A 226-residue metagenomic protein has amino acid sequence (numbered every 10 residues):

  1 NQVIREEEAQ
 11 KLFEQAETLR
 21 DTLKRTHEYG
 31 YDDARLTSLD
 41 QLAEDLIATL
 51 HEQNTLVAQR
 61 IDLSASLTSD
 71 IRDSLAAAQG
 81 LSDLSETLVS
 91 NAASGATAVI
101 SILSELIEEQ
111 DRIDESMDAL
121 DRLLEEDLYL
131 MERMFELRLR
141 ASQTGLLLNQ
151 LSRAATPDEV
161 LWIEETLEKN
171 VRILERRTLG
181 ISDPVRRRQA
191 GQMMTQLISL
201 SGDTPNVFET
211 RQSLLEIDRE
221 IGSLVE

Functional and structural regions predicted by a protein language model:
N1-A48, E52-Q196, N206-G222: Membrane-proximal N-terminal soluble sensing/regulatory segments of transmembrane proteins
